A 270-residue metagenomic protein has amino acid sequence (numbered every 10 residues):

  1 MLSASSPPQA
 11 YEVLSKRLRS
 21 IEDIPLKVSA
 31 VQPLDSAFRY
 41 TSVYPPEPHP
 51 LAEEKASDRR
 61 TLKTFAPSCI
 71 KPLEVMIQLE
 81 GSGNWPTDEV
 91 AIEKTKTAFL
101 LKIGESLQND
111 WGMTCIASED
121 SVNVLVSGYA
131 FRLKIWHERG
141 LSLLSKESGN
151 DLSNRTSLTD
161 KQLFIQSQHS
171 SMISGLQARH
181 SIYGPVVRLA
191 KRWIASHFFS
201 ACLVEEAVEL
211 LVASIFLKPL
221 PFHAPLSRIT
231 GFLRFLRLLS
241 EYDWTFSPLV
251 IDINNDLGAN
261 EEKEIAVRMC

Functional and structural regions predicted by a protein language model:
M1-L2: Eukaryotic interaction-scaffold segments
S5-S157: Conserved catalytic core of two-metal-ion nucleotidyltransferases
T61-I70, T159-L163, R179-Y183, A201-L203: Short glycine/proline-enriched loop/turn "hinge" motifs that connect secondary-structure elements and lie
I70-E80, F164-S171, E209-L211: Glycine-rich, often proline-containing surface loops adjacent to acidic residues and nearby aromatics that form
E80-W85, H169-L176, R192-F198, L217-K218: Glycine- and acidic
D160-S170, Q177, R188: Intrinsically disordered, low-complexity terminal tails enriched in acidic/polar residues
I182-C270: Conserved nucleotidyltransferase catalytic core and NTase-mimicking acidic/glycine-rich helix/loop elements in nucleic
